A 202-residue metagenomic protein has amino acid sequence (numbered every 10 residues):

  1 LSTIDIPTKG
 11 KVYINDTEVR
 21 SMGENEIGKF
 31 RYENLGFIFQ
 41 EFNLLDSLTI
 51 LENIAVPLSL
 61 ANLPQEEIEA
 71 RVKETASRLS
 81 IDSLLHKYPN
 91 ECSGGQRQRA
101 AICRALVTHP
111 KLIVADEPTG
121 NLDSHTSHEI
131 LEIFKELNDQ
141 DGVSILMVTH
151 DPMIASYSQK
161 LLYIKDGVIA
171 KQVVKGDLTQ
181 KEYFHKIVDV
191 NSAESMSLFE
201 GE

Functional and structural regions predicted by a protein language model:
L1-I164: ABC family nucleotide-binding domain
V168-S192: Conserved beta-strand-loop-alpha-helix hinge in the C-terminal portion of ABC ATPase nucleotide-binding domains
